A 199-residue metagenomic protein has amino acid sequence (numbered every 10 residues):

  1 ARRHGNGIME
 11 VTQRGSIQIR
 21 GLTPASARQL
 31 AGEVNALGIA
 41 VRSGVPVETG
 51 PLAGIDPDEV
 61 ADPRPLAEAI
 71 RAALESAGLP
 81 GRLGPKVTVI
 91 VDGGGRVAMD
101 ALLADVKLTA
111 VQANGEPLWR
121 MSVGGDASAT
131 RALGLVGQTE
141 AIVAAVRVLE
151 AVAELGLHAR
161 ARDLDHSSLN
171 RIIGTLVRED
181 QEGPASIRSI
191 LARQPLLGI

Functional and structural regions predicted by a protein language model:
A1-L118, G134-V136, V143, R147 (+1 more regions): Small-residue-enriched alpha-helical segments and adjacent helix-cap loops that form tight helix-helix packing
I8-V11, P80-G84, A153-R193: Flexible, glycine/charged-enriched surface loops at secondary-structure junctions
L22-T23, R120-S128: Secondary-structure transition/turn motif
Q29, P65, A69, E140 (+2 more regions): Exposed alpha-helical structural elements
L52, D126, L164-S167: Active-site beta-loop-alpha junctions enriched in small/polar residues
D126-A159: Internal alpha/beta scaffold segment
